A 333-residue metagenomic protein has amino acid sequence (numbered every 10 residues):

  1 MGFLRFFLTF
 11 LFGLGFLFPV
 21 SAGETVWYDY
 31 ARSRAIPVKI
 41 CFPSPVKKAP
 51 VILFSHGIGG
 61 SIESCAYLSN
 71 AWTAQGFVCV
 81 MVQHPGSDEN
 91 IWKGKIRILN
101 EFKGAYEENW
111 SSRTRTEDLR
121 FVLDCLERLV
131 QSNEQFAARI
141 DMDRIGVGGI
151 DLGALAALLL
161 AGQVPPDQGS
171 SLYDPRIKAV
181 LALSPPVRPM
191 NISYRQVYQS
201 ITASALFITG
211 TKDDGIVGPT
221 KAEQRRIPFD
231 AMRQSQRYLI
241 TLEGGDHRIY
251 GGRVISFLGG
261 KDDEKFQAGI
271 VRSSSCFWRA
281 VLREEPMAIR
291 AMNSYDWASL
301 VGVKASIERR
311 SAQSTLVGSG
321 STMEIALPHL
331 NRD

Functional and structural regions predicted by a protein language model:
F6-G15: Bacterial N-terminal signal peptides
V20-F42, I177, E308, S321 (+1 more regions): A domain-start/cap signature at the N-terminus of enzymes
Y30-I140: Serine-hydrolase catalytic machinery in alpha/beta-hydrolase-like enzymes
V38-I40, V51-F54, V78-Q83, R144-G148 (+4 more regions): Structural recognition of the beta-strand scaffold that forms the well-ordered cores of secreted hydrolase catalytic
A105-W110, N191-Y194, F257-A268: Active-site rim elements
V122-S200: Primarily recognizes the serine-hydrolase "nucleophile elbow" in alpha/beta-hydrolase and SGNH/GDSL folds
S170-G244: The feature captures the conserved acid-bearing segment of alpha/beta-hydrolase catalytic domains
G244-R248, G252-D333: Alpha/beta-hydrolase-fold serine-hydrolase catalytic core, especially in secreted/extracellular enzymes
